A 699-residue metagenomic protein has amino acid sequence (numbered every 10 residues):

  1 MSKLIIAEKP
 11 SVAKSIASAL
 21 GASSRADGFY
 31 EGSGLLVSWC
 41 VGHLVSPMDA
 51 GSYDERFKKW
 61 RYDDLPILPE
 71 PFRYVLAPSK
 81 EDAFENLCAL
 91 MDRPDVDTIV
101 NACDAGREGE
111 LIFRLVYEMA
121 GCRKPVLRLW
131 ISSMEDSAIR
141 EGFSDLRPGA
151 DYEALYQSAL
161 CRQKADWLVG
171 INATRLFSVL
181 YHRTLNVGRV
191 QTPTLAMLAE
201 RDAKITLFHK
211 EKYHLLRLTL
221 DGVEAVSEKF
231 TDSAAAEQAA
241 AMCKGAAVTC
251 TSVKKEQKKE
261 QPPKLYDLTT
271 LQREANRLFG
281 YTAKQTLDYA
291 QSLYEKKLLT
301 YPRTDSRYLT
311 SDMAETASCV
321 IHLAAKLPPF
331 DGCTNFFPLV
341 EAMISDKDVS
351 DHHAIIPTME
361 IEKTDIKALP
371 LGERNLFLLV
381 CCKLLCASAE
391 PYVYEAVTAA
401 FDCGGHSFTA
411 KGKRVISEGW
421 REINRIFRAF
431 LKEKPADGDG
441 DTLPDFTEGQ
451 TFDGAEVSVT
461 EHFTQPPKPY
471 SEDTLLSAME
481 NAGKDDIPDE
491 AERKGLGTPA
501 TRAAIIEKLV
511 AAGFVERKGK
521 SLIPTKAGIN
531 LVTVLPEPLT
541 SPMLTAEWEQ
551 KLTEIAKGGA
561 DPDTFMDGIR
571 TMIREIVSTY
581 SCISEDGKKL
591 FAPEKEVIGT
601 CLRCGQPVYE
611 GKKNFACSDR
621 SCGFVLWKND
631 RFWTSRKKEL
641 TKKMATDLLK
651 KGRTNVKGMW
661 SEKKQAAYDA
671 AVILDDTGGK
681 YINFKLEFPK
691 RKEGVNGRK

Functional and structural regions predicted by a protein language model:
M1-Q163, W167, P338, P466: Intrinsically disordered, low-complexity regulatory segments
M1-S2, A102-A105, H182-T184, K255-K264 (+3 more regions): Conserved short loop/turn motifs at secondary-structure junctions
S2-L4, K80, M91, T174 (+3 more regions): Basic, low-complexity terminal or inter-domain segments flanking catalytic cores
P10-A17, G34-V37, V41, A77-C88 (+19 more regions): Amphipathic alpha-helical transducer elements in NTP-driven molecular machines
E31-S33, T219-V223, D402-H406, K664: Short strand-coil-strand connectors
F72, P94, D136-L220, K255-K259: C-terminal or mid-to-C-terminal helical accessory/interaction module adjacent to the motor/catalytic core
A150, S233-Y266, Q272: Metal- or metallocofactor-binding catalytic centers and their adjacent structured scaffolds across diverse enzyme
